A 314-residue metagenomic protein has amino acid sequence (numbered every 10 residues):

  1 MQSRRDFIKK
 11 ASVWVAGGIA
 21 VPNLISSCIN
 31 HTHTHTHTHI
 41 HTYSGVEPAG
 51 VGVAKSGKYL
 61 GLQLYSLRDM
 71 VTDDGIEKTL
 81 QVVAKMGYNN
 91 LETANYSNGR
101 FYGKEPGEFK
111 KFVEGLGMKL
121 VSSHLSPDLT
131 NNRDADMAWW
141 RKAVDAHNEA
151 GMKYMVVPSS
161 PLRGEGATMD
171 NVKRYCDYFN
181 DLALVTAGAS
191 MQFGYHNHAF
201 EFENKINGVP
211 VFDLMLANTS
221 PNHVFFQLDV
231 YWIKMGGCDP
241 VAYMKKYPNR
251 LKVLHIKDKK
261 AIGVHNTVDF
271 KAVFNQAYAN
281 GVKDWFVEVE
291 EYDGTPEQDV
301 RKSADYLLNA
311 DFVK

Functional and structural regions predicted by a protein language model:
M1-I19, T32: N-terminal secretory signal peptides and thylakoid transit peptides that target proteins across membranes
A11-V13, G18, T130-F225: Active-site acidic/histidine proton-transfer and metal-coordination neighborhood in alpha/beta enzyme cores
L24-Y65, D69-D74: C-terminal segment of N-terminal export signals and the immediately downstream linker at the start of the mature
G50-K55, L80-K85, Y102-L120, W139-G151 (+4 more regions): Acidic (Asp/Glu)-rich catalytic clusters
K58-Q63, L91-T93, L120-L125, M155-V157 (+4 more regions): Hydrophobic faces of well-ordered beta-strands that scaffold small-molecule active sites in alpha/beta enzyme cores
L62, V83, L91, V113 (+6 more regions): Conserved, mostly hydrophobic/aromatic
R68-D74, A94-E105, P127-M137, R163-A167 (+4 more regions): Acidic-and-aromatic substrate-binding clefts and catalytic sites of carbohydrate-active enzymes
N90, T186-F274: Acidic/histidine-rich catalytic cores of soluble enzymes
